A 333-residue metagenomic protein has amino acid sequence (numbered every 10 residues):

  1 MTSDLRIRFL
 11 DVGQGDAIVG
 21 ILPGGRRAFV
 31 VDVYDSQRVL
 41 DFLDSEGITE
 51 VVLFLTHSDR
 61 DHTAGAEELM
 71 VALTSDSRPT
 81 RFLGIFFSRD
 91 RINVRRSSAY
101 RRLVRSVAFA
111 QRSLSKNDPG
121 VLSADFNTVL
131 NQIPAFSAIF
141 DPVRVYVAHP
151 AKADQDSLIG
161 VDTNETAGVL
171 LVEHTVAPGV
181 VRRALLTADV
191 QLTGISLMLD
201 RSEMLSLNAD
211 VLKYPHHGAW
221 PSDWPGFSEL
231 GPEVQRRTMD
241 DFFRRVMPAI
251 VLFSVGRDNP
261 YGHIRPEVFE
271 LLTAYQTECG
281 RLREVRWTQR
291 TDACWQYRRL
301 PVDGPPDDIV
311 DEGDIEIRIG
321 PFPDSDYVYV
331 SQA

Functional and structural regions predicted by a protein language model:
T2-I7, V12, T63-M204, F269 (+1 more regions): Flexible, acidic/histidine-containing loops and adjacent segments that form or flank the divalent-metal
F9-E46, F54-T56, R60-A72, P150-I264: Active-site-proximal loop/helix segments of hydrolase catalytic cores
I48-T49, S75, P248, E278: Short, well-ordered coil loops that connect the C-terminus of an alpha-helix to the N-terminus of a beta-strand
E50-F54, R81-N93, A249-V255: Short internal beta-strands
L53-T56, T128-L130: Short linear loop/turn motifs
